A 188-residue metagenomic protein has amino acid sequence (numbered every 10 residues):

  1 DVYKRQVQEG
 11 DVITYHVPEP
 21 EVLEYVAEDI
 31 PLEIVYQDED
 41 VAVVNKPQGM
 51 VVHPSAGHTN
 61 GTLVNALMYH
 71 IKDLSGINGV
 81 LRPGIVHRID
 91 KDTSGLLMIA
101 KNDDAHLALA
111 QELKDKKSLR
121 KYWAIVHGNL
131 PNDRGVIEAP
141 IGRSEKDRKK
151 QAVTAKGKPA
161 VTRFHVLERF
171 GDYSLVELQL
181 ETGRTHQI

Functional and structural regions predicted by a protein language model:
D1-Q187: RNA pseudouridine synthases
